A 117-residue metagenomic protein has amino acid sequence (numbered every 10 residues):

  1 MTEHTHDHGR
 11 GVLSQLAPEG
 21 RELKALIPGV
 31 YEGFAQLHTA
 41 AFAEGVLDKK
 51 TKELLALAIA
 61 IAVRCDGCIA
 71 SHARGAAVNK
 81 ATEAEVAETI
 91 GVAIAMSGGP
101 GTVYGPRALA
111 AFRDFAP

Functional and structural regions predicted by a protein language model:
M1-T51, Y104-P117: Acidic, glycine/proline-rich low-complexity segments that act as flexible tails and inter-domain linkers
E3-D7, S71, T89: Intrinsically disordered, low-complexity cationic segments
H38-T39, A56, A73-A77, G91: Amphipathic alpha-helical segments within well-ordered protein domains
V46-V63, A84-G91: Immediate flanking context of iron-sulfur cluster ligation sites
C65-C68: Short cysteine clusters
S71-E83, F112: Iron-sulfur (Fe-S) cluster-binding segments and ferredoxin-like electron-carrier domains, especially [2Fe-2S]
A87-F112: C-terminal structural segments of small proteins and small subunits
